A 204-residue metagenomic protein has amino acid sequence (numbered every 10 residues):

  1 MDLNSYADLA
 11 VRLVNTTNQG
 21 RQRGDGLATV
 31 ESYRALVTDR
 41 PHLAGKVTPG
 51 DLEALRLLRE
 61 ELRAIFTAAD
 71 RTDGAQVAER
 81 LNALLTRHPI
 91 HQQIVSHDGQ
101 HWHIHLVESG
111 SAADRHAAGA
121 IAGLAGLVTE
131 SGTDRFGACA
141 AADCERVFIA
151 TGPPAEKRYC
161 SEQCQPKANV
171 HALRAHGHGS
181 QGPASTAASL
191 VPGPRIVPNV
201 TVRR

Functional and structural regions predicted by a protein language model:
M1-A138, A142-A150, G182-R204: Short helix-coil boundary/hinge micro-motifs
P153-P154, A175: Short, glycine/charged-enriched secondary-structure capping and boundary segments
P154-K167: Cysteine-rich micro-motifs
Y159-C160, H176, V197: Small/flexible residues
K167-G179: Short metal-binding segments enriched for Cys and/or His
